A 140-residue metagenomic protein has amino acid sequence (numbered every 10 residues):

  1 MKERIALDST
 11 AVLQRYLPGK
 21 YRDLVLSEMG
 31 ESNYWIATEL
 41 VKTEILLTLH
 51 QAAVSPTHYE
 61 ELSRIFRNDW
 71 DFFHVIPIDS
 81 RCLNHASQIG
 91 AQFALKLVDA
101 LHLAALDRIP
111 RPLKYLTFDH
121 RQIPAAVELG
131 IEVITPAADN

Functional and structural regions predicted by a protein language model:
M1-L40, A52-R64, N140: Short, well-structured N-terminal submotif of metal-dependent ribonuclease cores
M1-R4, T38, A104-N140: Acidic, PIN/NYN-like endoribonuclease modules and their adjacent C-terminal/linker elements
L7, I36-A37, P77, L97-A100 (+1 more regions): Short beta-strand scaffold positions
A11-V12, V41-K42, C82, H102 (+1 more regions): Alpha-helix capping/helix-boundary segments
E28-M29, G90, A126: A generic structural signal for well-ordered alpha-helical segments
L46, H50, R67-W70, S87 (+1 more regions): Amphipathic alpha-helical segments within well-ordered protein domains
D71-F93, A100-L103: Acidic catalytic patch
